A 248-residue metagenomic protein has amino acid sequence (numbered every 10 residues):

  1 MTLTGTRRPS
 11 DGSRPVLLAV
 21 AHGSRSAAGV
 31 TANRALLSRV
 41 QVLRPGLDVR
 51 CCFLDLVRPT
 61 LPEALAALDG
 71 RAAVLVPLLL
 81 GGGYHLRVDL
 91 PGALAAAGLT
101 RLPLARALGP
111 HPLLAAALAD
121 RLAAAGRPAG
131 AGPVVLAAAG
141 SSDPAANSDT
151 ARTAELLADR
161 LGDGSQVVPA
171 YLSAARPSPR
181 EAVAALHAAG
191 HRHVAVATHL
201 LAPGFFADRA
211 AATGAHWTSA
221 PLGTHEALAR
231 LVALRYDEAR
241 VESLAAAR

Functional and structural regions predicted by a protein language model:
M1-R248: Active-site-proximal alpha-helix that buttresses catalytic centers in soluble enzyme cores
